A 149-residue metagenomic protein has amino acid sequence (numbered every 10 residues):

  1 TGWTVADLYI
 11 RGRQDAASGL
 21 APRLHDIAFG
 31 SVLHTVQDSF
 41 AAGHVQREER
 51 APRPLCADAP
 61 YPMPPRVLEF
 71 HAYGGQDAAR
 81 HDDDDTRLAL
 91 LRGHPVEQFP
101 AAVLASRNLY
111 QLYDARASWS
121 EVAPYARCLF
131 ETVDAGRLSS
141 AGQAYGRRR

Functional and structural regions predicted by a protein language model:
T1-R149: N-terminal leader/auxiliary helical segments
